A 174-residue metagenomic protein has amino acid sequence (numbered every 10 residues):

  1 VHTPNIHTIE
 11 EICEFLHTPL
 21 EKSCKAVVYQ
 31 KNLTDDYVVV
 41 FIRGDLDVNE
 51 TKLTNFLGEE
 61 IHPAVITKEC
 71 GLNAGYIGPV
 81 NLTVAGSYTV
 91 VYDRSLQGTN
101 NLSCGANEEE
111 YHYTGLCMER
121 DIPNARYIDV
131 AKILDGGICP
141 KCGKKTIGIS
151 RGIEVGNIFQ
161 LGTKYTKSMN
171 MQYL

Functional and structural regions predicted by a protein language model:
V1-L174: Extended, low-hydrophobicity, polar/charged segments
